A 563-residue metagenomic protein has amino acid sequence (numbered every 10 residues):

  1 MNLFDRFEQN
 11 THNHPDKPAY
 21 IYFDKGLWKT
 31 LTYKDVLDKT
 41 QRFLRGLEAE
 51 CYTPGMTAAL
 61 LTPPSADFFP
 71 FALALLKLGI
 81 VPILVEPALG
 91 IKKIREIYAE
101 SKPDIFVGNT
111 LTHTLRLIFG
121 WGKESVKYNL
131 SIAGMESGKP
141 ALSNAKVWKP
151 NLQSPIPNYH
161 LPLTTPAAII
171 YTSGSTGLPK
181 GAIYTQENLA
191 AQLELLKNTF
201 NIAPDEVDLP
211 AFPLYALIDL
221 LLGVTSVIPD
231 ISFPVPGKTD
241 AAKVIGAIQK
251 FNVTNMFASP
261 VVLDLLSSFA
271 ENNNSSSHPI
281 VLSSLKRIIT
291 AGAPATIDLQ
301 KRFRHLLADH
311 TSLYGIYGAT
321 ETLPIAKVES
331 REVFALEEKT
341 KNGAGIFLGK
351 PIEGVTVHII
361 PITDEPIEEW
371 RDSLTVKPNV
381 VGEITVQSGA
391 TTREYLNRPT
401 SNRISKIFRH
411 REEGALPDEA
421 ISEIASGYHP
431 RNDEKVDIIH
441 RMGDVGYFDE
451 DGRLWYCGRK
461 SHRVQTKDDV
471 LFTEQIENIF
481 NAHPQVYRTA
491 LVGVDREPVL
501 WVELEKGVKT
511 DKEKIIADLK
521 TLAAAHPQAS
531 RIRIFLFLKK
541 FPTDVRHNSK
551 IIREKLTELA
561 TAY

Functional and structural regions predicted by a protein language model:
P15-P18, W148-N151, P155-G174, L178 (+1 more regions): Conserved pre-ATP/AMP-binding loop-to-beta segment of ANL
K29, L44-A88, V470, L504: Conserved AMP-binding/adenylate-forming
E50, K77-A145, R496, L504-V508: Structural core segment of the AMP-binding/adenylate-forming
F106, G246-Q249, M256, S388 (+4 more regions): AMP-binding/adenylate-forming catalytic core of the ANL superfamily
A190-V207, F212-N255, F269: Conserved AMP-binding/adenylation subdomain of ANL enzymes
V224, N255, S268-G343, T356: Gly/Ser/Thr-rich phosphate-binding loop
K350-G354, I362-H410, D469-L471: Conserved ATP/PPi-binding loop(s) of AMP-dependent carboxylate-activating enzymes
A490-D495, K520-Y563: Conserved C-terminal "lid"/linker of ANL adenylate-forming enzymes
